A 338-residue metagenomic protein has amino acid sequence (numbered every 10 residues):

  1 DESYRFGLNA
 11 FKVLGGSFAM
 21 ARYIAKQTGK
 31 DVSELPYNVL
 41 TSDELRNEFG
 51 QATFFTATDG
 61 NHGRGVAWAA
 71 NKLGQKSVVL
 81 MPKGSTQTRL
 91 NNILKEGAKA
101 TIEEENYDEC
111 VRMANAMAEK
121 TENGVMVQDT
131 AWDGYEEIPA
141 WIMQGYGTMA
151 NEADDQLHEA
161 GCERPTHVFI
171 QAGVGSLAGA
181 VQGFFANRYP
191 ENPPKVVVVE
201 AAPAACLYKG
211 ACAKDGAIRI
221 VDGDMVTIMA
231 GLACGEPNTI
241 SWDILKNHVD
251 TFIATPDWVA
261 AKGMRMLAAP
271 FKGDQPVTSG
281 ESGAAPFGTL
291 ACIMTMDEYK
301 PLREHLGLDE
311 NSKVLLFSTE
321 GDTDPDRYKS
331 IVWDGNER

Functional and structural regions predicted by a protein language model:
D1-R338: PLP-dependent amino-acid enzyme catalytic core
